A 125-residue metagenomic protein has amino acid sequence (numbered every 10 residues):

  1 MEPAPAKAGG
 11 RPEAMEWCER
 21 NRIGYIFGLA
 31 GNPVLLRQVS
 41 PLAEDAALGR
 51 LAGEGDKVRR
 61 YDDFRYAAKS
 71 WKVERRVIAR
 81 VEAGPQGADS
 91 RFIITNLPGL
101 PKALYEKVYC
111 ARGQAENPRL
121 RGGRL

Functional and structural regions predicted by a protein language model:
E2-P3, Y25: Conserved catalytic-core segments centered on acid/base and nucleophilic motifs
P3-R11, G31-V34: Acidic, metal-coordinating catalytic cores used for nucleic-acid/nucleotide bond scission and strand-transfer chemistry
R11-E16, L36-S40: A short acidic (Asp/Glu
E19: Anion (oxyanion) recognition and catalysis
R22-R124: An anionic, glycine-rich sequence signature occurring as long contiguous blocks
